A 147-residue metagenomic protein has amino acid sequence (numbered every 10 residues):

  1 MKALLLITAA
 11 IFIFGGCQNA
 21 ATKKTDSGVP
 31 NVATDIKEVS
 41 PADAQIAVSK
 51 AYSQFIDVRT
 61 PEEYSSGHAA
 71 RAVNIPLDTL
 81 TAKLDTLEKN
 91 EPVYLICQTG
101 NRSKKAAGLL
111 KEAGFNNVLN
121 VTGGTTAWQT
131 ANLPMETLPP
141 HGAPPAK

Functional and structural regions predicted by a protein language model:
K2-L6, F12-K50, E62-E91, S103-K147: Rhodanese-like catalytic fold shared by cysteine-dependent sulfurtransferases and DSP/PTP-type phosphatases
F55-D57: Structural scaffold elements adjacent to functional motifs in cytosolic proteins
I96: Short, surface-exposed ligand- or partner-binding patches at beta-edge/loop junctions that are enriched in aromatics
